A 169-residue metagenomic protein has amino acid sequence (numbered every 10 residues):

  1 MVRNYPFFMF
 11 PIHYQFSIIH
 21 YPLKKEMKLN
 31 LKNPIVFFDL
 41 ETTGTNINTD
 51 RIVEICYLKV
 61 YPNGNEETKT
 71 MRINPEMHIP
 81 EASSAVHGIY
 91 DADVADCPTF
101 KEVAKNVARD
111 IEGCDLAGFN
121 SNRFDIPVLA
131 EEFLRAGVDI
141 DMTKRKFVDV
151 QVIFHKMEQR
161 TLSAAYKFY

Functional and structural regions predicted by a protein language model:
M1-F8, E26: Positively charged N-terminal leader segments that act as targeting/secretion signals
R3-N4, S17, L29, V148: Intrinsic-disorder/low-complexity regions
Y5, P11-P22: Arg/Gly-rich low-complexity intrinsically disordered repeat tracts
H13-Q15, Q151, Q159: Residue-identity detector for glutamine
K24-K144, Q159-Y169: Conserved non-catalytic scaffold segment of RNase H-like nuclease domains
M142-F154: A short, structured active-site edge motif that brings together acidic residues
